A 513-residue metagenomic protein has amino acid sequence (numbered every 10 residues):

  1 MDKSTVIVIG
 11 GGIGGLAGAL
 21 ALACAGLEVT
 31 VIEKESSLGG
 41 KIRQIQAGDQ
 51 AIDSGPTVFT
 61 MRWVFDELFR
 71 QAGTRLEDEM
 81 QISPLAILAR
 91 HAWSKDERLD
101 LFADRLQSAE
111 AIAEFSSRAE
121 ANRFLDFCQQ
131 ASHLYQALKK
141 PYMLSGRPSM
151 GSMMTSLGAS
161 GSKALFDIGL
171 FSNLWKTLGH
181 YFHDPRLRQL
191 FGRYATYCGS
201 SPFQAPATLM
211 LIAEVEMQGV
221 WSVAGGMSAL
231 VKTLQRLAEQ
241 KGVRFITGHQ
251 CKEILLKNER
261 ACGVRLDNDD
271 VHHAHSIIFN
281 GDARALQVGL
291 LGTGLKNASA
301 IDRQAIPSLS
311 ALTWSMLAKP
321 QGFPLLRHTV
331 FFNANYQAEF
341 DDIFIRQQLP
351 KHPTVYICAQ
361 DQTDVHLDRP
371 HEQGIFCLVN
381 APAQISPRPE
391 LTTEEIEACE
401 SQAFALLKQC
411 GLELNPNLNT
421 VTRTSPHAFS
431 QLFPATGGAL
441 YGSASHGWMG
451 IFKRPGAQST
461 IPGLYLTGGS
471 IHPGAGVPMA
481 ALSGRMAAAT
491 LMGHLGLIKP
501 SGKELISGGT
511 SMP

Functional and structural regions predicted by a protein language model:
K3-A137: N-terminal glycine-rich phosphate/pyrophosphate-binding loop and immediately adjacent elements
P56, G469-L491: A conserved FAD-binding loop/helix module that cradles the flavin
S94-Q204: Rossmann-like flavin
D184-C198, H352-Y356, E413-P473: A glycine-rich dinucleotide-binding beta-alpha-beta segment and adjacent secondary-structure elements that constitute
L211-A261: Helical element adjacent to the flavin cofactor pocket in flavoenzyme catalytic cores
S222, K232, Q250-R369, S507-G508: Mid-domain catalytic core of redox enzymes that form a hydrophobic substrate pocket/lid adjacent to a catalytic redox
K319-S430: C-terminal segments that line or cap access tunnels to active or ligand-binding sites in enzymes and enzyme-associated
G493-P513: Active-site-proximal substrate-binding core of FAD-dependent oxidoreductases
